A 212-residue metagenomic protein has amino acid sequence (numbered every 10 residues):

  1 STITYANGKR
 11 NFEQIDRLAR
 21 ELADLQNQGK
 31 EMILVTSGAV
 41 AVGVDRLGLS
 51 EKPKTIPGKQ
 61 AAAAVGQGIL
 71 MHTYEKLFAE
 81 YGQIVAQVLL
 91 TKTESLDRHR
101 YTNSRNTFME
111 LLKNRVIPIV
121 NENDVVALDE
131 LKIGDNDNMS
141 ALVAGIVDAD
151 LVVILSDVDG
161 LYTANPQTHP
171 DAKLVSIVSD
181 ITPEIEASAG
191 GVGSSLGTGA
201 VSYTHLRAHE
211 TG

Functional and structural regions predicted by a protein language model:
S1-I33: N-terminal glycine-/serine-/threonine-rich phosphate-binding loop
T2-I3, G190-A200: Glycine-rich phosphate/diphosphate-binding loops and the adjacent beta-loop-alpha structural elements that coordinate
T2-T4, A39-G43, S95-L96, V125-A127 (+2 more regions): Short, active-site-adjacent cap segments at secondary-structure transitions
E31-G43, A86-Q87, I119-N121, I154-V158: Short beta-strand segments at enzyme active-site cores
A39-T55: Glycine-rich loop at the start of a catalytic domain that most often binds anionic cofactors/ligands
K52-A127: Ligand-binding beta-strand-loop-alpha-helix segment within the catalytic cores of soluble metabolic enzymes
D124-A127, K132-T163: Internal active-site segments that recognize and position negatively charged phosphoryl groups and nucleotide moieties
H205-G212: Single conserved hydrophobic/aromatic residue that forms the stacking wall/gate of nucleotide- or nucleobase-binding
